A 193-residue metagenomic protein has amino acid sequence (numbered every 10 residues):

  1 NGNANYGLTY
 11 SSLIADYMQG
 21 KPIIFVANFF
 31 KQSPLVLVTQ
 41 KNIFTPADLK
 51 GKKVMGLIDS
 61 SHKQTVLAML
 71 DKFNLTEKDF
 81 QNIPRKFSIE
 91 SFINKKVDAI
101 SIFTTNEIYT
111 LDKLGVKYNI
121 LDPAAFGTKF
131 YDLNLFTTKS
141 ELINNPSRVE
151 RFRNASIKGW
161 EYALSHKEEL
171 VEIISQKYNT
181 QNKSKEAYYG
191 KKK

Functional and structural regions predicted by a protein language model:
N1-K86, E90-N94, D98-I102, L121 (+1 more regions): Short, glycine-/small- and polar/acidic-enriched structural segments that line small-molecule recognition paths
I24, A47, Q64-A68, E90 (+5 more regions): Solvent-exposed, polar/charged alpha-helical surfaces in well-ordered, non-transmembrane soluble domains, broadly
F30, D59-K63, R85, I100-T104 (+6 more regions): Solvent-exposed, acidic/flexible segments
L35-F44, Y131-R148: A bilobed periplasmic-binding-protein/Venus flytrap-type ligand-binding module shared by bacterial periplasmic
G51-G56, K95-V97, S140-L142, I157-A163: Second-shell loop/turn segments in exported
T104, G115, K129-D132: Short gly/pro-enriched beta-turn/loop segments at secondary-structure junctions
T110-A125: Extracytoplasmic/periplasmic substrate-binding proteins
I143-K193: Secondary-structure end/capping motifs
